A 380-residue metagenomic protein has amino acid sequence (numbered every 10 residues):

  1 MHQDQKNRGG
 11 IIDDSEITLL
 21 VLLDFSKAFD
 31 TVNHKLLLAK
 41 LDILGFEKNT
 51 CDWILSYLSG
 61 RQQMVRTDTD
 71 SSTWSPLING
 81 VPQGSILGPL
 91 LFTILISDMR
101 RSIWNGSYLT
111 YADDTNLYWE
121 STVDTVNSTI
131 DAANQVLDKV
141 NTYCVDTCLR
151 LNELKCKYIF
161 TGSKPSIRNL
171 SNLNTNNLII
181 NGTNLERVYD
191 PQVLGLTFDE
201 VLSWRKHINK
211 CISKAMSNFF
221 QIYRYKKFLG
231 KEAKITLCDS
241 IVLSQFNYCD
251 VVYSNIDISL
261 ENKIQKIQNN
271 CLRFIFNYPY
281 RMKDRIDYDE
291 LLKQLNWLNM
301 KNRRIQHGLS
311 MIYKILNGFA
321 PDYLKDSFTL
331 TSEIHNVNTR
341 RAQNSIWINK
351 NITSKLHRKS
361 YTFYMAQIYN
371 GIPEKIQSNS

Functional and structural regions predicted by a protein language model:
M1-H2, T18-L22, V65-L91, Y118-D124 (+5 more regions): Short, conserved non-catalytic motifs in the polymerase core
M1-P82, W119: Conserved pre-catalytic core of RNA-dependent polymerases
G10-I17, N141, V145-I159, L260-E333: Short, charged alpha-helical motifs in flexible N/C-terminal segments and linkers
I11, P89-Y118, G230: Active-site palm subdomain of RNA-directed nucleic acid polymerases
L22-D24, L41, I54, G84 (+10 more regions): Short, conserved catalytic/metal-binding micro-motifs enriched in Asp/Glu and His
Q135, R150-Y189: Short, conserved micro-motifs composed of acidic
G182-V252: Basic, alpha-helical interaction scaffolds
D289, D322-Y364: Amphipathic alpha-helical
